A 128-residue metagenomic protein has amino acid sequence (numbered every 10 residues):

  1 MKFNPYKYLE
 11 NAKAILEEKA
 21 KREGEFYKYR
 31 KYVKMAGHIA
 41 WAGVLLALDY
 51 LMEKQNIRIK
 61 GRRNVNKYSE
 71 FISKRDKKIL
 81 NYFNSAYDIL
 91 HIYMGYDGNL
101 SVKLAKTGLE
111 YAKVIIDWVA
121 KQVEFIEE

Functional and structural regions predicted by a protein language model:
M1-E128: Terminal alpha-helical segments
